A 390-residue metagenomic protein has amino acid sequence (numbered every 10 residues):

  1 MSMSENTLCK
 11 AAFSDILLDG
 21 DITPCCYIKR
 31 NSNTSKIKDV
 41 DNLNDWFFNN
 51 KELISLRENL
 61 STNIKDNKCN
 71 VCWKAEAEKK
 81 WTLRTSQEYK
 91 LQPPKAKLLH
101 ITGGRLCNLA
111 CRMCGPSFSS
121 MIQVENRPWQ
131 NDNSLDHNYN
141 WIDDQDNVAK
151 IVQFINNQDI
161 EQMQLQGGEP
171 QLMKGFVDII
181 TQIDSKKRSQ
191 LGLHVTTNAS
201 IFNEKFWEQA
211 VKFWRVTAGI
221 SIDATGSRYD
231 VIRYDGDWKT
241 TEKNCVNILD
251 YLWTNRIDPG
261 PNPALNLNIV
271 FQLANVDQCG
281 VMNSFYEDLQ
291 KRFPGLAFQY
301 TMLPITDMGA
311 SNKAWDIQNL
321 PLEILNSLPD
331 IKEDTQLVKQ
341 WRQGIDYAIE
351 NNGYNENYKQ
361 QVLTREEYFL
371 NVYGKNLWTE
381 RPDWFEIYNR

Functional and structural regions predicted by a protein language model:
M1-Y139, N156-N157, L337-R390: N-terminal pre-core extensions flanking Radical SAM catalytic domains
Y89-K90, D144-Q153, S200: A Trp-anchored, charged/polar loop motif used as the substrate-binding/catalytic surface of acyl/ester-handling
A96-L106, S117-D146, Q158-K174, K186-N203 (+3 more regions): Core AdoMet radical
L99, N147-I151, I179, T241-N244 (+2 more regions): Alpha-helical packing segments of well-folded alpha/beta enzyme cores
D132-N147, Q158-M163, I180, Q318 (+3 more regions): Eukaryote-biased activation of long, low-complexity terminal tails and linkers
K150-N156, I180-K186, Q209-V211: Leucine-rich repeat
G175-Q182, E204-A210, Q278-M282: Distinct, well-ordered alpha-helical segments
H194, F213-G219, K239-N389: Conserved C-terminal portion of the radical SAM core fold that forms the substrate/S-adenosylmethionine-binding
